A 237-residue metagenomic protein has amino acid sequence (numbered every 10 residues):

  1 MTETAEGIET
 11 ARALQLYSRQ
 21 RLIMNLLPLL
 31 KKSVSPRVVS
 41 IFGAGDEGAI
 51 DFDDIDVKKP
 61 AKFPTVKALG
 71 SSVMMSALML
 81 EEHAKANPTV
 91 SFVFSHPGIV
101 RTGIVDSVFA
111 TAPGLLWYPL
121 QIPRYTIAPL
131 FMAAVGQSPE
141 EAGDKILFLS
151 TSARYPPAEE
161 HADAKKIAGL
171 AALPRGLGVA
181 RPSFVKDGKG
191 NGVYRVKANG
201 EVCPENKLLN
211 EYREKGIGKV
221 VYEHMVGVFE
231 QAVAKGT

Functional and structural regions predicted by a protein language model:
M1, E47-A49, T102-I104: Eukaryotic short linear interaction motifs
M1-Q15, K59-A61: Short alpha-helical oligomerization interface
T2-T4, S33, D106: Conserved catalytic-core motifs of eukaryotic protein kinase domains, centered on the activation segment
A11-I23, V39, T65-S72: Short alpha-helix in the Rossmann-fold core of NAD(P)-dependent oxidoreductases
L14-S35, E81-K85: Amphipathic alpha-helical dimer-interface segment in Rossmann-like NAD(P)H-dependent oxidoreductases
Q15-L16, F42-G45, D56, H96-I99: Short, flexible loop/turn elements at secondary-structure junctions
L30-I50, P88-S91: Active-site loop of short-chain dehydrogenase/reductase
I55, P60-T237: NAD(P)H-dependent oxidoreductase Rossmann-fold/reductase module
